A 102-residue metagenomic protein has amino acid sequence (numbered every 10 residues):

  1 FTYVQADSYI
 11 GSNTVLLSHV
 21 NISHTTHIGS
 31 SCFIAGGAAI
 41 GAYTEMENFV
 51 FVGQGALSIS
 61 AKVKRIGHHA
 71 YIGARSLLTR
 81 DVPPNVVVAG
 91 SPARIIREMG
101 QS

Functional and structural regions predicted by a protein language model:
F1-A89, A93-I95: Structural signal for interior beta-strand "rungs" in well-ordered beta-sheet cores of soluble enzyme domains
E98-S102: …primarily DNA-binding HTH/wHTH and HhH modules…
